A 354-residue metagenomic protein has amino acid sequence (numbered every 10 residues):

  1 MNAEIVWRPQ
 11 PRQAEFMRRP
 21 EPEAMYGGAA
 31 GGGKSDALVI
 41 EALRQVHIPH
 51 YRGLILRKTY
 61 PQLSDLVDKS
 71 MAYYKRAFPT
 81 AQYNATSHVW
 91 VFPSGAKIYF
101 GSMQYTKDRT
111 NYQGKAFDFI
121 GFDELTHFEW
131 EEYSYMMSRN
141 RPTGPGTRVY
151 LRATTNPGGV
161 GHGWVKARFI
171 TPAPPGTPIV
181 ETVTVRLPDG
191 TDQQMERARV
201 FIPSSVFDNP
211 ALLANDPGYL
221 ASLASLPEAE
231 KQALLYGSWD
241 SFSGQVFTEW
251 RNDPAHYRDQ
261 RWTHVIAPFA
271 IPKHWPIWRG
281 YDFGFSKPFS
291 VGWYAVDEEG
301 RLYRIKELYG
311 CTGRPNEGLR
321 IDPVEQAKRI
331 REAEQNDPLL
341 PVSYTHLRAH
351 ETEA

Functional and structural regions predicted by a protein language model:
M1-R19: Pre-P-loop entry segment of helicase/translocase ATPase cores
P22-S87: Conserved P-loop
M71-A116: Inter-Walker segment of RecA-like/P-loop motor cores
D118-E129: SF2 helicase catalytic motif II
H127-N209: ASCE P-loop NTPase helicase motor core
D208-Y281: ATPase catalytic-site recognition across NTP-hydrolyzing enzymes
D322-P341: Short, basic/hydrophobic alpha-helical segments
T345-T352: Conserved small/polar residues in nucleotide/adenosyl-binding loops
